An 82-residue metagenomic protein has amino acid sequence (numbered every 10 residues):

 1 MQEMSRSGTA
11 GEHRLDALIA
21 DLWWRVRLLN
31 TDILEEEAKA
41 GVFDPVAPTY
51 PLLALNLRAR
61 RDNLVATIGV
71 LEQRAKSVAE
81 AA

Functional and structural regions predicted by a protein language model:
M1-E12, A40-P45, A79-A82: Short, charge-rich amphipathic alpha-helices with coiled-coil/heptad character
E3-R27: Short, charge/polar-rich alpha-helical segments
S7, N30, N63-A66, A79-A81: Intrinsically disordered, low-complexity segments enriched in polar/charged small residues
R27-L52: Short E/K-rich amphipathic alpha-helical oligomerization segments
R58-V78: Amphipathic alpha-helical coiled-coil segments
